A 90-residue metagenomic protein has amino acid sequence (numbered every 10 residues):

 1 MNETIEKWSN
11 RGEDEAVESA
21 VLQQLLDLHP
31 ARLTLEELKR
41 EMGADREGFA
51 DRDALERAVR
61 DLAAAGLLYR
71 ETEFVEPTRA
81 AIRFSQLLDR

Functional and structural regions predicted by a protein language model:
M1-R32, D53: Short alpha-helical segments that sit at the start of domains
Q24, L28, A44-D45, A65: Alpha-helix C-capping/helix-to-loop hinge sites
A31-G43: Short acidic, hydrophobic short linear motifs in intrinsically disordered regions
G48-A64: Short amphipathic alpha-helical interaction segments
A63-E73: A short, conserved structural fragment
F74-A80: Minor-groove-contacting beta-hairpin "wing" of winged helix-turn-helix DNA-binding domains
I82-R90: Short, amphipathic alpha-helical interaction segments positioned at domain boundaries
